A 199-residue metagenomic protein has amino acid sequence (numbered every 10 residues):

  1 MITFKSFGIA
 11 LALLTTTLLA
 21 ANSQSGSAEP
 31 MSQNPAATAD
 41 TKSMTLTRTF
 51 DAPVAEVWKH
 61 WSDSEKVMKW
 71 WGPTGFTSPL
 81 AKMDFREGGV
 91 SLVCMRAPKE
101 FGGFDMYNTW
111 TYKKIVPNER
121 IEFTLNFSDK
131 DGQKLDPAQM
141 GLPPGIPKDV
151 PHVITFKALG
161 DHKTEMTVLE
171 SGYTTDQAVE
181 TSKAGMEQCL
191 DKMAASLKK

Functional and structural regions predicted by a protein language model:
M1-L11: Bacterial N-terminal signal peptides that target proteins for export
A21-G26, G145-K148, E165, S171-K199: A conserved amphipathic terminal alpha-helix motif
N22-S78: Hydrophobic ligand-binding cavity/cleft-lining segments
R48, L80-M83, N108-K114, D149-A158: Hydrophobic/aromatic beta-strand elements that line small-molecule binding cavities or substrate pockets in beta-rich
V57, V67, S91, Y112 (+4 more regions): Hydrophobic pocket/interface hotspot
E65-T111: Short beta-edge strand/loop motif at the mouth of beta-sheet-based domains
V116-I121: Short, conserved beta-turn/loop elements at beta-strand boundaries and strand-helix junctions
E122-L125, G132-E180: Beta-strand/loop substructures that line and gate deep hydrophobic ligand-binding cavities in soluble
